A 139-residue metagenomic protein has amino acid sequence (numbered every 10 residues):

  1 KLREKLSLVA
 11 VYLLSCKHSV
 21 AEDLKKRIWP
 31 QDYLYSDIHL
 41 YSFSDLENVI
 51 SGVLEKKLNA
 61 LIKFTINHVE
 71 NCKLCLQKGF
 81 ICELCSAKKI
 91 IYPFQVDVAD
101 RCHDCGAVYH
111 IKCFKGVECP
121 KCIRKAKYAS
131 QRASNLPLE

Functional and structural regions predicted by a protein language model:
K1-K78, I123, L138-E139: Cys/His-rich zinc-coordinating modules
L34-Y41, C102-Y109, A129: Short, exposed beta-strand "edge-strand" segments with a Pro/Gly-rich flavor and a Y/T-containing core
L74-D100, G106, I123-A129, A133-L138: Small Cys/His zinc-coordinating "RING-like" fingers
H103-I123: Cys/His-coordinated zinc-finger cores
